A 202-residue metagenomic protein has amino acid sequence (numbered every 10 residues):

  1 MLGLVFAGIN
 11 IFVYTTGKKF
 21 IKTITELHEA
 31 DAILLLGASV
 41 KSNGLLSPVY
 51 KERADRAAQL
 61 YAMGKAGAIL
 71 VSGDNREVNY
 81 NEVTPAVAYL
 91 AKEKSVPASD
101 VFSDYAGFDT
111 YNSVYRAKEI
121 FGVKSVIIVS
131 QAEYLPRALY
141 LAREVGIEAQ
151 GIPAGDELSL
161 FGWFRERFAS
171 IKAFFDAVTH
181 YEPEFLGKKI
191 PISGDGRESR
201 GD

Functional and structural regions predicted by a protein language model:
M1-H28, L186-P191, D202: N-terminal membrane-anchoring alpha-helices
N10-F164: A structural signal for short, hydrophobic/glycine-enriched beta-strand patches
K65, E93, G196-D202: Short, Lys/Arg-enriched, disordered terminal segments
L158, A177-G201: Charged, glycine-interspersed solvent-exposed loop segments at helix/strand-loop junctions that cap or gate access
W163-E182: A transmembrane-helix-recognition feature enriched in membrane-embedded lipid enzymes and envelope glyco-/phospholipid
